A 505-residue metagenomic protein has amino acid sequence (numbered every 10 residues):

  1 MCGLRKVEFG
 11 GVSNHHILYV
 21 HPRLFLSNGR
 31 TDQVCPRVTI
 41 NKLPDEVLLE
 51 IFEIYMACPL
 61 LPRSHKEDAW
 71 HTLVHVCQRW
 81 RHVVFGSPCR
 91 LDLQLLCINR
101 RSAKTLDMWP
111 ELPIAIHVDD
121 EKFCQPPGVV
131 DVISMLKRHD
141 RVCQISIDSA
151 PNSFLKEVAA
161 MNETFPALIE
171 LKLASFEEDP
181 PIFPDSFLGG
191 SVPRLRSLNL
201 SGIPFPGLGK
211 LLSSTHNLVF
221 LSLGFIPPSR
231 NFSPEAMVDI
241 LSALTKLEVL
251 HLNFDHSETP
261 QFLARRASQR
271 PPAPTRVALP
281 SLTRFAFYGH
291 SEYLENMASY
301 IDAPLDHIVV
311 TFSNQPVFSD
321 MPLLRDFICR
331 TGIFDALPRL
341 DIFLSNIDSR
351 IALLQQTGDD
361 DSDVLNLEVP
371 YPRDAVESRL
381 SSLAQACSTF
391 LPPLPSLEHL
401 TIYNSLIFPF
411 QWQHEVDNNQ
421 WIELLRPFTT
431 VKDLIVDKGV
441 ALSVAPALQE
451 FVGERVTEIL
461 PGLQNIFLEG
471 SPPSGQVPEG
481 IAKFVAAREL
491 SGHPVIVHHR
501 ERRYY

Functional and structural regions predicted by a protein language model:
M1-Y505: Leucine-rich repeat
